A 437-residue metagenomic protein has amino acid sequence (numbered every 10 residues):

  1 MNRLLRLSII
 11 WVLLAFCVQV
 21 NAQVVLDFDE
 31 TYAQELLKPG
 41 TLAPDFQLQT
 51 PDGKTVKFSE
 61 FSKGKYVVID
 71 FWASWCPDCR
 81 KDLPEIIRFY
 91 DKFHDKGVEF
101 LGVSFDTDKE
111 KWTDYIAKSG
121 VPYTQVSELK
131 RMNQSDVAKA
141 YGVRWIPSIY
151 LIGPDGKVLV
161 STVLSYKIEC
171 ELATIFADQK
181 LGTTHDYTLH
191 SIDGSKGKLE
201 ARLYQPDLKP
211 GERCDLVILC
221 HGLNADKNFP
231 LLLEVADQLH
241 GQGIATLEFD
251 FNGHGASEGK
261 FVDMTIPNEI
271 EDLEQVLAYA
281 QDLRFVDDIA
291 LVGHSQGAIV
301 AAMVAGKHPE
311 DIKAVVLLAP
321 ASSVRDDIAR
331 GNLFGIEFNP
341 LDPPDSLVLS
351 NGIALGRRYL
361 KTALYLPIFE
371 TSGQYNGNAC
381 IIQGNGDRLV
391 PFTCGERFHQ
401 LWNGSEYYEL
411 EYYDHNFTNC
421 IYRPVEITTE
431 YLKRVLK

Functional and structural regions predicted by a protein language model:
A22-Q49, E60-G64, E110, D114-A117: N-proximal helix/coil linker or "cap" segments that precede and/or mark the start of modular domains
F71-R88: Conserved redox-active cysteine motifs that mediate thiol-disulfide chemistry, especially di-cysteine Cys-X(1-2)-Cys
D91-N133, K139, V143-I146: Conserved segment of the thioredoxin-like fold in thiol-based oxidoreductases
V121, K130-A173: Thiol/disulfide oxidoreductase modules built on the thioredoxin-like
L181-G211: N-terminal cap/lid segment of alpha/beta-hydrolase-fold proteins
Y187-L189, L199, I299, G306 (+2 more regions): The alpha/beta-hydrolase serine catalytic core
K227-N228, H254-F285: Catalytic nucleophile-loop/oxyanion-hole region of alpha/beta-hydrolase and closely related hydrolase-like folds
A236-E258: Conserved alpha/beta-hydrolase
